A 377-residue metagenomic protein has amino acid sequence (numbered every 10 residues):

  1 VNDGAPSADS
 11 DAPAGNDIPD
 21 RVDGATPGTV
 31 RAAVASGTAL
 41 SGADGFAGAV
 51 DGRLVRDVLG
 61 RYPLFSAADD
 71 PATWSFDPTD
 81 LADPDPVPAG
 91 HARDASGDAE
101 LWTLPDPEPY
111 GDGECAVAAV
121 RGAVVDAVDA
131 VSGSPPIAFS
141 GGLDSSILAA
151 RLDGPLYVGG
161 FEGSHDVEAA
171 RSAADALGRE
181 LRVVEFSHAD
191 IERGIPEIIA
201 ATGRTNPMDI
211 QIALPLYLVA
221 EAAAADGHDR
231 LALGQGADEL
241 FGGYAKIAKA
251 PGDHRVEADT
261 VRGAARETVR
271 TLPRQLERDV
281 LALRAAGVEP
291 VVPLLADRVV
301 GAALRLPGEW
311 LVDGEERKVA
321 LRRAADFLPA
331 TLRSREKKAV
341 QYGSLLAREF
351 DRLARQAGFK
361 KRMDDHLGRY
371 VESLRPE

Functional and structural regions predicted by a protein language model:
V1-V183: Cysteine-centered catalytic environments shared across enzyme families
V58-R61, Q235, D297, Y342: Residues immediately flanking
R93, R323-F327, L346, K361: Polar low-complexity intrinsically disordered regions enriched in Ser/Thr and small residues
G113-G314, K318-R323, F327, D351-R355 (+1 more regions): ATP-dependent adenylate-handling active sites, centered on carboxylate activation for C-N bond formation
L328-V340: Short, surface-exposed acidic
K338-Q356: Hydrophobic, amphipathic alpha-helical faces that serve as interaction scaffolds
K360-M363, L367-G368: Long, intrinsically disordered, low-complexity Ser/Thr/Pro-rich regulatory/activation regions of nuclear proteins
